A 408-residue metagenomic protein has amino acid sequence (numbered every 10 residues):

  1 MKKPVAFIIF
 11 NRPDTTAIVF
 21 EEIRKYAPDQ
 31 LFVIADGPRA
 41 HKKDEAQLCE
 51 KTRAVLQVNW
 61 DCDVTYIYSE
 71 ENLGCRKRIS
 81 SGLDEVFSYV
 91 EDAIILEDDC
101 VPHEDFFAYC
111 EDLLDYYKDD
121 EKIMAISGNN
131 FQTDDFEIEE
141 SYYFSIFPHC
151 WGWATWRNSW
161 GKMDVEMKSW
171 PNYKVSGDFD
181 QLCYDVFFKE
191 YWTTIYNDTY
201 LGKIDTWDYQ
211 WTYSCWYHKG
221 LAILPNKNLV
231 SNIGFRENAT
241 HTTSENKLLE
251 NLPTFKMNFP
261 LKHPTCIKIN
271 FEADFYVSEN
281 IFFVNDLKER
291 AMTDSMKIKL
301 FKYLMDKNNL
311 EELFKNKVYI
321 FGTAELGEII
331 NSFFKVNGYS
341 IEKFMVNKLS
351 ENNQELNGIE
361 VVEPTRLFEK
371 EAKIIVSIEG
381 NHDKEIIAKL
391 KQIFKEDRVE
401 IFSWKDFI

Functional and structural regions predicted by a protein language model:
M1-I95, C100-M292: An acidic/histidine-cluster motif and surrounding catalytic segment that typifies divalent-metal-assisted enzyme active
S88, E279-I408: Hydrophobic, well-ordered beta-alpha structural blocks that scaffold small-molecule cofactor pockets
